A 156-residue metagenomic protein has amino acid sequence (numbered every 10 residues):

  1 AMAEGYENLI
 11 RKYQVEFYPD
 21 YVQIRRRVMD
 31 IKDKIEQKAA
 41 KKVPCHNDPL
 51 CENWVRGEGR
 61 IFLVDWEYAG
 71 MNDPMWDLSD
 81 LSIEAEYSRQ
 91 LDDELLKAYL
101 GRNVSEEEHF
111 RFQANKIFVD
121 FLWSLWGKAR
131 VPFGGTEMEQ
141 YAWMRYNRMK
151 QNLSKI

Functional and structural regions predicted by a protein language model:
A1-N47, G57-E58: An alpha-helical support segment within catalytic cores of ATP-dependent transferases
A3-E16, F121-E139, W143: A glycine-centered beta->alpha junction motif in the catalytic cores of kinase/phosphotransferase enzymes
P44, F62-D65: Pre-DFG segment of protein kinase catalytic domains
N53-F62: Conserved protein kinase catalytic/activation segment
M75-V104, I117-G135, R148: Active-site activation/catalytic loop segments of kinase-like enzymes and analogous catalytic loops in related
F110, A114-F118: Start-of-helix signal in alpha-solenoid helical-repeat scaffolds, especially tetratricopeptide repeats
M149-I156: Regulatory N- and C-terminal appendages and interdomain linkers associated with kinase/kinase-like NTP transferase
